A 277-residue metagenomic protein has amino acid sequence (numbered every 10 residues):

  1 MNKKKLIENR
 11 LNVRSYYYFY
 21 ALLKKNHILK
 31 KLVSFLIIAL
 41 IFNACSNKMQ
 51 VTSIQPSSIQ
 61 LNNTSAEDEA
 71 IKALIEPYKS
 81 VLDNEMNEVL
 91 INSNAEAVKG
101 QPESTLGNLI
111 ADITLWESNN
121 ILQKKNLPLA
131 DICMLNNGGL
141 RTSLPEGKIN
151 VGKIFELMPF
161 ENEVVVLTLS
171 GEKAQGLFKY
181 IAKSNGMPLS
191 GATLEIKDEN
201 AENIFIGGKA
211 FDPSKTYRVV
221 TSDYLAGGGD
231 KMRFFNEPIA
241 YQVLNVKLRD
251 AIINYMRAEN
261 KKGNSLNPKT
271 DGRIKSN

Functional and structural regions predicted by a protein language model:
M1-L29: N-terminal secretory signal peptides that target proteins for export/translocation
S15, K72-K79, A192, A201 (+1 more regions): Generic hydrophobic, helix-prone segments enriched in Leu/Val/Ile
L29, E67-D68, N150, K247: Helix N-terminus capping/helix-initiation residues
K30-F35: Sec-dependent signal peptide recognition, specifically the positively charged N-region followed immediately by
I41-A44: C-terminal motif of bacterial Sec signal peptides marking the signal peptidase cleavage site
K48-Q60, L115-E117, Q123-N277: Feature captures C-terminal
I54-S143: Hard-cation-handling environments
